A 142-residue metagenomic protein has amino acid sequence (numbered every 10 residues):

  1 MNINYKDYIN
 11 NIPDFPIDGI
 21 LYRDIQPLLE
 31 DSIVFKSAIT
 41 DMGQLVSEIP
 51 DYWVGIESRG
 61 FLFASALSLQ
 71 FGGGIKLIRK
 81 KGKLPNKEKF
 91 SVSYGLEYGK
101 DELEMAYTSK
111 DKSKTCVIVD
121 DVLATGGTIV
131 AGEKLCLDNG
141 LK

Functional and structural regions predicted by a protein language model:
M1-P50, A106: Active-site-facing substrate-recognition patch
I49-E57: Short glycine-rich phosphate-binding loop at a beta-alpha junction
I56-E57, I78-R79, D120: Short beta-strand segments
S58, L62, V122-A124: Residue-level detector of alpha-helix initiation sites
L62-G72, A131-E133: Short Gly/Thr/Asp-enriched flexible loops that form oxyanion-binding sites at enzyme active sites
F71-G73, L141-K142: A short helix->loop->beta-strand "cap" motif at the edges of active sites that frequently abuts
G73-V117: Short, glycine/charge-rich flexible loops or terminal/linker lids adjacent to PRPP-binding catalytic cores
G99-K142: PRPP/pyrophosphate-binding module of the type I phosphoribosyltransferase fold
